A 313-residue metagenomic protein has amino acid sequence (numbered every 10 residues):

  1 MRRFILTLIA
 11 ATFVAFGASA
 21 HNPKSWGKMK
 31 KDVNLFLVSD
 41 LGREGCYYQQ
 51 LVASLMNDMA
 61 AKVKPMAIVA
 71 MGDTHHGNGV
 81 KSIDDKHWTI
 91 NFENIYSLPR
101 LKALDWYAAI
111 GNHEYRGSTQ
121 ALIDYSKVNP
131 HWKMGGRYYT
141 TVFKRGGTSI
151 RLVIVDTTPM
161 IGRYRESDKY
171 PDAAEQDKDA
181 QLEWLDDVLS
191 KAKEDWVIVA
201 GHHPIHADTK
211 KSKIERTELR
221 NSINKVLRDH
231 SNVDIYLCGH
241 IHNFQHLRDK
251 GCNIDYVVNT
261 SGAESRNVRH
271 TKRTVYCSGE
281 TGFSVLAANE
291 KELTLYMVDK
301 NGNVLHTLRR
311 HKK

Functional and structural regions predicted by a protein language model:
R2-L8: Sec-dependent signal peptide recognition, specifically the positively charged N-region followed immediately by
A10-A18: Hydrophobic h-region of N-terminal signal peptides that target proteins for export in Gram-negative bacteria
S19-H87: N-terminal active-site segment of His-dependent metallophosphoesterases
M29, H76-V197, S212-I235, I241-L293: Extended active-site neighborhood of metal-dependent phosphoesterases/phosphodiesterases
L35-L37, I68-A70, A108, V199 (+1 more regions): Residue-level marker for buried hydrophobic side chains located in beta-strands that build the well-ordered beta-sheet
L37, A70, D249, A288-L293 (+2 more regions): Generic beta-strand structural signal
S39-D40, G72-D73, V155, G201 (+1 more regions): Active-site flanking residues adjacent to catalytic metal/cofactor-binding acidic residues
G302-L305: Residue-level signal for glycine
